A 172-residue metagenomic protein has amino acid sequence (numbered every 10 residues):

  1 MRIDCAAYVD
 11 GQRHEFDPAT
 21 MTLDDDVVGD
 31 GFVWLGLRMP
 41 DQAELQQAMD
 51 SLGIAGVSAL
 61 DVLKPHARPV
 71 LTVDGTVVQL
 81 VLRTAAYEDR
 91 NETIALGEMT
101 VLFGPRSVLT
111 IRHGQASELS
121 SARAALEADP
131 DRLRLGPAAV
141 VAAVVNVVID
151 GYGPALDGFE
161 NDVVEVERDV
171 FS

Functional and structural regions predicted by a protein language model:
M1-S172: Peripheral, non-transmembrane regulatory/ligand-interaction domains of membrane transport proteins
